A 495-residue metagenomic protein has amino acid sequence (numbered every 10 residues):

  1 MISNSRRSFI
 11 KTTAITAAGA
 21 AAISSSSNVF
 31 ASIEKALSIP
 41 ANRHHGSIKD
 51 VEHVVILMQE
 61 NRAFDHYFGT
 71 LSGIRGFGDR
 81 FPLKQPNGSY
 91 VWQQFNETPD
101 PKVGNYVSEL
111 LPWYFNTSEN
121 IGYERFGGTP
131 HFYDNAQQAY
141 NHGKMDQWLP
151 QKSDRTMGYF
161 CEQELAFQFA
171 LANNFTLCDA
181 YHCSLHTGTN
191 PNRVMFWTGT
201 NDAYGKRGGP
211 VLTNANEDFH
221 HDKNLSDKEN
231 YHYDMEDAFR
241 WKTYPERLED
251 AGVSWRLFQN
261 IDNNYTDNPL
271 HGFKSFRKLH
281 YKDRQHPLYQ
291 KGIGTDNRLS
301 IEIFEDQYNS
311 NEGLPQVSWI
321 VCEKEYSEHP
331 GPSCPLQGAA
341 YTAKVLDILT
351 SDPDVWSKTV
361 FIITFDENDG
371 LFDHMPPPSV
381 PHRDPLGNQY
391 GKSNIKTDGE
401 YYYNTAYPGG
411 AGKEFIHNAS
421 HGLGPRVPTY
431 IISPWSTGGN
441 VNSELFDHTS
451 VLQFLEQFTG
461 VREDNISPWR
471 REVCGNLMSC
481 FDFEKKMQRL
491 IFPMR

Functional and structural regions predicted by a protein language model:
I2, S8-R495: N-terminal pro-sequences and low-complexity stem/linker regions of secreted or lumenal proteins
